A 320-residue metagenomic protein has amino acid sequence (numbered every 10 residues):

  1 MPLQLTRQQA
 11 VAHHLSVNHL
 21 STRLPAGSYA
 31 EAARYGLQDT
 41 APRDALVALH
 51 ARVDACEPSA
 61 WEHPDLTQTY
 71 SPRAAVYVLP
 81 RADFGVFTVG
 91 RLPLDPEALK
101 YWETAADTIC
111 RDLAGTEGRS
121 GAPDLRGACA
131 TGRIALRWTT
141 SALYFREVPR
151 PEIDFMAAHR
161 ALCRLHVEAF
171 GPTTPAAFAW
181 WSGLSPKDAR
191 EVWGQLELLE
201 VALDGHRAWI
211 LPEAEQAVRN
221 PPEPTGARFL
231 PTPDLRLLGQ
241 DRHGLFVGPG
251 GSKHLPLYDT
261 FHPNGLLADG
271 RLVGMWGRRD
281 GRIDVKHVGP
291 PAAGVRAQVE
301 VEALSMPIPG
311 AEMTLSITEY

Functional and structural regions predicted by a protein language model:
M1-R119: Phosphate-backbone binding and catalysis cores of DNA-processing enzymes
P64, L113-S120, L125, P175-A179 (+1 more regions): A short acidic, leucine-rich amphipathic alpha-helix
D65-V76, A130-T139, E197-L203, G274: A short, conserved structural fragment
W102-C110, M156-A161, R296: Short, leucine-enriched amphipathic alpha-helices that occur as contiguous helical runs
P123-V192: Loop-centered beta-sheet repeat module
G171-R219: Anionic-ligand-binding alpha/beta catalytic cores of soluble enzymes and soluble regulatory domains that recognize
L198-G251: Non-catalytic regulatory appendages
L255-Y320: Glycine-rich, small/acidic residue-mixed loop/short-helix segments
